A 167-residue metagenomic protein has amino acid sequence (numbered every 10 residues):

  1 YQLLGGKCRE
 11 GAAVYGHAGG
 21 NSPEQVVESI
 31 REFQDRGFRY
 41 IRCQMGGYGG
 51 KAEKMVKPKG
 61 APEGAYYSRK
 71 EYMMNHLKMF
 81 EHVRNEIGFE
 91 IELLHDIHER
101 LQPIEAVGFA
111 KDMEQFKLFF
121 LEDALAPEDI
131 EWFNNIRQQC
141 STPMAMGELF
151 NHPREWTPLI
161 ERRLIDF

Functional and structural regions predicted by a protein language model:
Y1-A12: N-terminal amphipathic alpha-helix/helix-capping segment at the start of soluble metabolic enzymes
K7, N21, N151: Residue-level detector of flexible, active-site-proximal loop/helix-junction positions within diverse enzyme catalytic
G11-A12, H17-Q139: Metal-dependent enolase-superfamily TIM-barrel catalytic cores that perform enediolate-based chemistry
E128, W132-F167: Catalytic alpha/beta core domains of metabolic enzymes, predominantly
